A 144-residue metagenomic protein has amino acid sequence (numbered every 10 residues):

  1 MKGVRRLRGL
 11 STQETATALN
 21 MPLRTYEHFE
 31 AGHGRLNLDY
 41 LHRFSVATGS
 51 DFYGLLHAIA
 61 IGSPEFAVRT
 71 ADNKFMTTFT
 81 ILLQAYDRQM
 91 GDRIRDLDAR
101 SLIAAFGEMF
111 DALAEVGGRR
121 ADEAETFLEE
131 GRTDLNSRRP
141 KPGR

Functional and structural regions predicted by a protein language model:
R6-H28: Short alpha-helical DNA-recognition segment
L7, G54-A58: Conserved short hydrophobic patches within well-ordered secondary structure
A31: Short, conserved catalytic or interaction motifs in soluble domains
D39-L55: DNA major-groove recognition helix of helix-turn-helix/homeodomain DNA-binding modules
A58-G91, G143: Short, charged recognition helix plus adjacent turn of helix-turn-helix-like nucleic-acid-binding domains
D96-R144: Mid-protein regulatory/catalytic core that forms ligand/cofactor-binding pockets and protein-protein interaction
